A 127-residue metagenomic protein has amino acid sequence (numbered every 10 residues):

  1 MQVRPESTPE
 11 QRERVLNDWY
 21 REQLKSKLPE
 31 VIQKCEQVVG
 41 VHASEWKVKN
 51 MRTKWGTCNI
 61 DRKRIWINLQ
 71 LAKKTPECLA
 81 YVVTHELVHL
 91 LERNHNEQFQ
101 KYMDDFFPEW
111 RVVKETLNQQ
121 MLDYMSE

Functional and structural regions predicted by a protein language model:
M1-Y81, L90-E127: Active-site-proximal or metal-binding-adjacent scaffold patches in catalytic folds
E86: Walker B catalytic acidic pair
